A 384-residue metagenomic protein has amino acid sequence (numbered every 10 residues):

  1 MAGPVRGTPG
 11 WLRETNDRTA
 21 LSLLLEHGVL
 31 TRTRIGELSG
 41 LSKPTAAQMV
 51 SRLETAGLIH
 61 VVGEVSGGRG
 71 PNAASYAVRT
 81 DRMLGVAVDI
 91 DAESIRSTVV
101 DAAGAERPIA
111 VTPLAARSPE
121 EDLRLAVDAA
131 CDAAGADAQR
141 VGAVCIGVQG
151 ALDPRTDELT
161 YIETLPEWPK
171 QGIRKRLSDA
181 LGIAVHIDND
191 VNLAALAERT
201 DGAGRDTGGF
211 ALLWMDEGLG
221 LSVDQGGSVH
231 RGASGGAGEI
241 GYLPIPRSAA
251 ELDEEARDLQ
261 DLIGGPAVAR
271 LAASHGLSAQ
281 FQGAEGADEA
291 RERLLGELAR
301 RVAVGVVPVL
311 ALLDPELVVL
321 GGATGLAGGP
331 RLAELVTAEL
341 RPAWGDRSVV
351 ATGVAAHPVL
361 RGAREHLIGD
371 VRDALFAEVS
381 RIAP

Functional and structural regions predicted by a protein language model:
M1-E64, G68-P113, S118-A136, R247-P384: ATP-binding/phosphotransfer module of carbohydrate and carboxylate kinases, centering on a glycine-rich
E26-H27, D201, D216: Short helix-capping/turn signature of helix-turn-helix
V61-V62, V185-N189, V223: General beta-strand structural signal in soluble alpha/beta enzymes
A77, G85-D89, V141-C145, F210-W214 (+1 more regions): Short glycine-aspartate micro-motif
D101, P154, D224: Short, acidic, Ser/Thr-enriched surface-loop or helix-capping motifs
E106, A110-G209, E254, G329-P342: Glycine-rich phosphate-binding loop and adjoining helix at the ATP-binding site of ATP-dependent phosphoryl-transfer
V148, M215-E217, G322-A323: Short secondary-structure boundary segments
T207-L262: Glycine-rich phosphate-binding loop of actin/hexokinase-like ATP-binding domains
